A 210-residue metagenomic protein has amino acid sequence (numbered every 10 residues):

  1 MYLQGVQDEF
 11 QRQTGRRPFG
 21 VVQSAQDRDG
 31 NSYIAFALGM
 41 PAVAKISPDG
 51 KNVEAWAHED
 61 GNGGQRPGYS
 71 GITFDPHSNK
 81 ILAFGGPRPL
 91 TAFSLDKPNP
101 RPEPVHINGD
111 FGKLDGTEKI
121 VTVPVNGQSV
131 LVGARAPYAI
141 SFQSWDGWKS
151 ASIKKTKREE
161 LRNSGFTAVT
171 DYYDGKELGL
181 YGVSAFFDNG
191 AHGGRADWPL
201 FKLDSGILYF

Functional and structural regions predicted by a protein language model:
M1-D8, V53-D60, R101-G109, S150-E160: Beta-propeller fold detector
G5-S32, D60-F84, D110-V130, L161-E177: Beta-rich, blade/repeat-based domains predominating in secreted/periplasmic proteins but also intracellular
D29, A37-G39, H77, I81 (+3 more regions): Short loop/turn segments immediately following the C-termini of beta-strands
Y33-H58, G71, A83-F84, T91: Surface loops at the rim/top face of extracytoplasmic beta-rich domains
M40-A44, P89-S94, P137-S144, G190-K202: Structural motif
I46-K51, S94-N99, W145-K149, D204-G206: Short loop/turn segments that connect beta-strands within beta-propeller blades
D96-P98, P102-K157: Active-site/pore-lining binding-face segments in mid-to-C-terminal subdomains
A168-F210: Blade-level signature of beta-propeller repeat domains, shared across WD40, Kelch, NHL, RCC1 and BNR/Asp-box propellers
